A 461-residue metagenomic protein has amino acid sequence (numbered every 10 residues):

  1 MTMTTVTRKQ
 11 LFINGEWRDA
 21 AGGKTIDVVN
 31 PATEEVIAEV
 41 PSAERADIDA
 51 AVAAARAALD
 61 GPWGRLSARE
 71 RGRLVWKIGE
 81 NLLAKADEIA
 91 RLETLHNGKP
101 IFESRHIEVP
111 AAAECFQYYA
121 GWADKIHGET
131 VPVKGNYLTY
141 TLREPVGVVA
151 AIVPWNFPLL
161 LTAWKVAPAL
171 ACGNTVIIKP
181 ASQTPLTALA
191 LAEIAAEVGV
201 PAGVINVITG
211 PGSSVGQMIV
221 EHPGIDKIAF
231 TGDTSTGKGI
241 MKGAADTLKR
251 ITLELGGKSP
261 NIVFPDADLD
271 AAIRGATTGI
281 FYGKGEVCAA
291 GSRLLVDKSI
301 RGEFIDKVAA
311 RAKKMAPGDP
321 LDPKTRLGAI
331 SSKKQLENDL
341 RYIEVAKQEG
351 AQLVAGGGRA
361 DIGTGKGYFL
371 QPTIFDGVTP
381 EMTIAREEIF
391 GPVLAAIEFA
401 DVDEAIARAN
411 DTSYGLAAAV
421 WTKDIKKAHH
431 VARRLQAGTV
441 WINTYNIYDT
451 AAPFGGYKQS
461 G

Functional and structural regions predicted by a protein language model:
M1-V40, R73, K77, K125-I152 (+4 more regions): Terminal low-complexity tails and localization/encapsulation signals of metabolic enzymes
T33-A38, I225, I262, P317 (+4 more regions): Conserved C-terminal structural/oligomerization subdomain of aldehyde/semialdehyde dehydrogenase
E34, R71, E93, F116 (+9 more regions): Residue-level signal for inorganic ion chemistry
E35-I126, N136: Glycine-rich loop-to-alpha-helix module at the N-terminal edge of alpha/beta enzyme cores
I37-A43, D60-G64, A151, N261-F264 (+5 more regions): Short, well-ordered beta-strand elements within core beta-sheets of diverse protein domains
R56-L59, W63, G79-A86, A90 (+17 more regions): Structural signal for hydrophobic packing residues in well-ordered secondary-structure cores of soluble enzyme domains
H127-A271, F399: Rossmann-like NAD(P) dinucleotide-binding subdomain of oxidoreductase/dehydrogenase enzymes
S235-T379, D403, R408, I442: ALDH superfamily catalytic-core signature
